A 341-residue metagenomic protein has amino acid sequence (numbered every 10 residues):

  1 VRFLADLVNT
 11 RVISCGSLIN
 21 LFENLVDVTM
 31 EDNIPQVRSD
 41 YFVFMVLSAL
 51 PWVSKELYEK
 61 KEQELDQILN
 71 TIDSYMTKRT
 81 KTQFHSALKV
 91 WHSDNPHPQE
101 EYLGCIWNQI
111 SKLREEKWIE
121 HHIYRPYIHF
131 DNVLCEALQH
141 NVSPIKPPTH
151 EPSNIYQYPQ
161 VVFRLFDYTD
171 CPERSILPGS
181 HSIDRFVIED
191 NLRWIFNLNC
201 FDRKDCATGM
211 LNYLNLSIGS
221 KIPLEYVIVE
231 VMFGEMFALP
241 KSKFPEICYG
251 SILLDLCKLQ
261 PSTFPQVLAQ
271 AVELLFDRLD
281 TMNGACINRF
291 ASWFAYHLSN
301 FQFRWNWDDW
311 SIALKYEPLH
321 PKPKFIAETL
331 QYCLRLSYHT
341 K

Functional and structural regions predicted by a protein language model:
V1-L4, Y41-L50, C200-L211, L224-V231 (+3 more regions): HEAT-repeat alpha-solenoid elements in large eukaryotic scaffold proteins
R2-E116, C257-T340: Extended alpha-helical scaffolding segments
T29-N33, L211-G219, F233-L239, L253-L259 (+1 more regions): Active-site-adjacent structural elements in folded domains
R79-A238, L319-K341: Long, low-complexity, highly charged intrinsically disordered regions
